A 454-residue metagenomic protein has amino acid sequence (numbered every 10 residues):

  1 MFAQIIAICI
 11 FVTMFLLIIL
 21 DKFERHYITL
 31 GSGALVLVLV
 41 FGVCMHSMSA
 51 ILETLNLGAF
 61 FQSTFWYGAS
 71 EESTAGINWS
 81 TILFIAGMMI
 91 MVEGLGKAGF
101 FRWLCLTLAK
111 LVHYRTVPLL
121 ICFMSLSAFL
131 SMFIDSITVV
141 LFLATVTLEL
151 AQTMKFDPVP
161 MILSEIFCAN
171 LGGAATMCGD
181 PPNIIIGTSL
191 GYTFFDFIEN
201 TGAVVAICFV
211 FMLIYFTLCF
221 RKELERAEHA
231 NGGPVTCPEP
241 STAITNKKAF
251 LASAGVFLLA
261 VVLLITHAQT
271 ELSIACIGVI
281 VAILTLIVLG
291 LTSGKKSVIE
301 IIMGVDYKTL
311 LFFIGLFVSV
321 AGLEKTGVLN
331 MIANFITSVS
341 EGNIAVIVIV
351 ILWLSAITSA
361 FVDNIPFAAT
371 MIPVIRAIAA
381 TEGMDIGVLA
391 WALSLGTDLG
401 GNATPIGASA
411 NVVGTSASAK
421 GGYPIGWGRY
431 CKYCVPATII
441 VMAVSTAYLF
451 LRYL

Functional and structural regions predicted by a protein language model:
M1-W103, G202-N334, I425, K432-L454: Hydrophobic transmembrane alpha-helices of multi-pass small-molecule transporters
H26, S80, P118, V159-P160 (+5 more regions): Residues that define the loop-to-transmembrane-helix transition and helix capping in multi-pass membrane transporters
T29-G33, M124, T145, E165-I166 (+6 more regions): Residue-level recognition of transmembrane alpha-helices in multi-pass small-molecule transporters/permeases
G31-L35, M89, G94-L95, L126-F133 (+14 more regions): Residues within alpha-helical transmembrane segments of multi-pass membrane proteins, especially transporters, ion
G58-F156, F312-E382: Membrane-embedded alpha-helical segments and adjacent helix-loop junctions characteristic of multi-pass solute
T116-A128, K155-G172, A206, I344-T358 (+2 more regions): Alpha-helical transmembrane segments of multi-pass membrane proteins
T138-E149, I162, T176-L190, A230 (+4 more regions): Re-entrant/interfacial helical elements at transmembrane boundaries that shape and gate the permeation pathway
E149-G233, S241, D385, V412-Y448 (+1 more regions): Membrane-core helix-loop-helix motifs of multi-pass transport proteins
